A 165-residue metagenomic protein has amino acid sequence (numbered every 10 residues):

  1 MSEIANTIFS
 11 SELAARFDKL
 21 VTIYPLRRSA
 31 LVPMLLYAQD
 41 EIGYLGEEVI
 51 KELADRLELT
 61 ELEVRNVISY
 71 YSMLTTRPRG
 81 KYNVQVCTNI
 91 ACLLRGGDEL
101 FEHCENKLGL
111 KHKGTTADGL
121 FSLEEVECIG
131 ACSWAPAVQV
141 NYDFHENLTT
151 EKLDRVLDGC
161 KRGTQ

Functional and structural regions predicted by a protein language model:
M1-Q165: Signature of N-terminal electron-transfer/Fe-S-associated modules in redox systems
